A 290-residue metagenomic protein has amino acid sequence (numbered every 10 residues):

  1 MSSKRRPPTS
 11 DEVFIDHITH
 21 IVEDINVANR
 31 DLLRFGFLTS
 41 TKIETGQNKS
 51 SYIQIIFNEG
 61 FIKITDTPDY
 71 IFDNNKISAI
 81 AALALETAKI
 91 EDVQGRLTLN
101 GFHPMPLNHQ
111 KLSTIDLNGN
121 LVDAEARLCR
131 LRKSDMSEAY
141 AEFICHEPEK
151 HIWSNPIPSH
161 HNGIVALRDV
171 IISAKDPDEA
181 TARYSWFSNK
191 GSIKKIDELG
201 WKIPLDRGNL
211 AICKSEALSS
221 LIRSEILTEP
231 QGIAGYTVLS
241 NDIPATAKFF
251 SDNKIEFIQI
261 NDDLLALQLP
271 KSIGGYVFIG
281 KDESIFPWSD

Functional and structural regions predicted by a protein language model:
M1-I15, H20-T39, F57-H109, D116-D290: Glyoxalase I/VOC metalloenzyme domain signal
S40-T45: Conserved catalytic-core motifs of GNAT/GCN5-like acyltransferases
